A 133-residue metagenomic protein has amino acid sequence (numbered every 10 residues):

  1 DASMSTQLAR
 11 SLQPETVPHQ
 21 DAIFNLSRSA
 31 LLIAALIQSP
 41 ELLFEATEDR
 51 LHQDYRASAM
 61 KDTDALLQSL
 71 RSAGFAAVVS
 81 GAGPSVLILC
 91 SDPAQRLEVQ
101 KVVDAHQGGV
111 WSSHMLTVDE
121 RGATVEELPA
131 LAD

Functional and structural regions predicted by a protein language model:
D1-S58: Active-site rim beta-loop-alpha module in soluble metabolic enzymes
A35-D133: Glycine-rich, charge-dense phosphate/pyrophosphate-binding loop(s) and the adjacent flexible "lid"/catalytic subdomain
